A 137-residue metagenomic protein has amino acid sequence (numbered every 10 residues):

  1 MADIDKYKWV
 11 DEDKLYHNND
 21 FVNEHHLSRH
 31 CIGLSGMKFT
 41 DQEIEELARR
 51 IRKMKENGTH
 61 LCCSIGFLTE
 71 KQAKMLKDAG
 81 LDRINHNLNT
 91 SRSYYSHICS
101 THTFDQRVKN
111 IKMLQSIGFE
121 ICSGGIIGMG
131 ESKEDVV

Functional and structural regions predicted by a protein language model:
A2-Y16, V22-I111, E120-M129: Core AdoMet radical
L114: Single, function-defining residue in the core of a domain
K133-V137: Short, intrinsically disordered, charge-balanced linker/junction segments flanking boundaries in proteins
